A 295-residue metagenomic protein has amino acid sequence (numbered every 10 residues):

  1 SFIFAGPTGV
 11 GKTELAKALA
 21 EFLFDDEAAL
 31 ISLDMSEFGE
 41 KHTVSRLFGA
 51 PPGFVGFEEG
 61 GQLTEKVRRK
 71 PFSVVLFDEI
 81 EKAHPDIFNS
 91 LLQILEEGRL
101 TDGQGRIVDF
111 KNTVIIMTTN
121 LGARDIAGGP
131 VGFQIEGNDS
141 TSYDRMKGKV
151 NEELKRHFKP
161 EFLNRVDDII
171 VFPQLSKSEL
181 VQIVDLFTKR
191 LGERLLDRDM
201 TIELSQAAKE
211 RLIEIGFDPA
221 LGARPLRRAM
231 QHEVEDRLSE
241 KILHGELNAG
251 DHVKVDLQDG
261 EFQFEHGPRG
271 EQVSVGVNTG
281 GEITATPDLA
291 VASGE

Functional and structural regions predicted by a protein language model:
S1-E295: AAA+ P-loop NTPase nucleotide-binding core of proteostasis motors
